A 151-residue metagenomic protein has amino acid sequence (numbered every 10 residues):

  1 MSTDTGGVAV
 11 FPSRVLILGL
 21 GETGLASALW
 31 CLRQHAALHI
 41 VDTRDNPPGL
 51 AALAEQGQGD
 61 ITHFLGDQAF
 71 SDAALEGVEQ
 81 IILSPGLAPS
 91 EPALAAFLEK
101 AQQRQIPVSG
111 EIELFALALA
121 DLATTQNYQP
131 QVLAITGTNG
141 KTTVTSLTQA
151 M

Functional and structural regions predicted by a protein language model:
G6, L29-R33, D72-E76, P85 (+1 more regions): Phosphate-binding loop of NTP-binding sites
R14-V15, I81, V132-L133: Conserved hydrophobic helix-helix packing surfaces used for dimerization/oligomerization
L20-G21: Glycine-rich Rossmann-fold phosphate-binding loop(s) that bind the pyrophosphate of adenine dinucleotide cofactors
G24-L25: N-terminal Rossmann-fold NAD(P) dinucleotide-binding loop
A36-L53: NAD(P)-binding Rossmann-fold cofactor-contacting core
L38, H63, Q105-V108: Hydrophobic beta-strand scaffold residues
T43-N46, D67-A69, E113: Short, polar loop motifs at secondary-structure junctions
G57-A74: Glycine-rich, highly charged phosphate/nucleotide-binding loops
